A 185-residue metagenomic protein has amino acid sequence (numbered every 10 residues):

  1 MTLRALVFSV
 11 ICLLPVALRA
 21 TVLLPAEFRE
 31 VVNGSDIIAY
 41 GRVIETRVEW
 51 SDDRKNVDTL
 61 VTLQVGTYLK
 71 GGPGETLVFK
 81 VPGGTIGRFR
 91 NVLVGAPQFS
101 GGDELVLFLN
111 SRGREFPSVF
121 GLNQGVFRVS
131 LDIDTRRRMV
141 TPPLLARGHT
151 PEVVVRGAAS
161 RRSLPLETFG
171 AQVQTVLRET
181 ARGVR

Functional and structural regions predicted by a protein language model:
T2, C12, V16-R185: Transition segments tied to proteolytic processing and entry into folded domains
